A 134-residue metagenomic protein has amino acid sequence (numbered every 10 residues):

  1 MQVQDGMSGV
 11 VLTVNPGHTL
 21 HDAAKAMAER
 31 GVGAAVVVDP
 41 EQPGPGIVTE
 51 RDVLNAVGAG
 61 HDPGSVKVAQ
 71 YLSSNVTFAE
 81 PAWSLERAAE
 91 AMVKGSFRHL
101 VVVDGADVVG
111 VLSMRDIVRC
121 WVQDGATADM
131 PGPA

Functional and structural regions predicted by a protein language model:
M1-V10, T49-F78, S84-V93, V108 (+1 more regions): Tandem CBS (Bateman) regulatory domains
V14-G31, V38, A79-S96, V103 (+1 more regions): The conserved cystathionine-beta-synthase
A24, A34, A56-A59: Long alpha-helical scaffolds
M27-R30, A35-R51, M92, L100-R115: A glycine-centered beta-loop-beta connector
